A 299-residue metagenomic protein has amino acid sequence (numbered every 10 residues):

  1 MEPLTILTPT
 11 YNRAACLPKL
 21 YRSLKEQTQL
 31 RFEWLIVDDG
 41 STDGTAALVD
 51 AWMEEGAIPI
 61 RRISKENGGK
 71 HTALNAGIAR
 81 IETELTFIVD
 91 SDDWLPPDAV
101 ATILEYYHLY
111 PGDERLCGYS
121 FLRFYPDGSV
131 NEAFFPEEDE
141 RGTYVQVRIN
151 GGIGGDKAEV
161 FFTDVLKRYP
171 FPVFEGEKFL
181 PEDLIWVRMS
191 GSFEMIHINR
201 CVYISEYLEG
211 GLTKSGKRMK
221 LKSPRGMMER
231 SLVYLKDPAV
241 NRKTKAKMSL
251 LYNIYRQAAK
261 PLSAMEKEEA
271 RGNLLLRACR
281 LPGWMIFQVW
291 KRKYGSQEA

Functional and structural regions predicted by a protein language model:
N12-E26: Short, well-formed alpha-helical segments that are part of the catalytic scaffolds of diverse glycosyltransferases
S23, D38-L48, D90: A conserved acidic beta->alpha catalytic loop
F32-G40, R61-E66, S91: Short beta-strand/loop segment that forms part of the nucleotide-sugar
K65-I81: Glycine-rich, basic loop-to-helix element that forms the pyrophosphate-binding segment of sugar-nucleotide handling
T86: Short aromatic/hydrophobic "clamp" motif used to bind/position activated sugar donors
D98-A133: Conserved donor NDP-sugar-binding/catalytic core segment of glycosyltransferases
Y125, S129-K214: Conserved nucleotide-sugar donor-binding catalytic segment
N199-A299: C-terminal subregions of glycosyltransferases and related glycan-biosynthesis enzymes
